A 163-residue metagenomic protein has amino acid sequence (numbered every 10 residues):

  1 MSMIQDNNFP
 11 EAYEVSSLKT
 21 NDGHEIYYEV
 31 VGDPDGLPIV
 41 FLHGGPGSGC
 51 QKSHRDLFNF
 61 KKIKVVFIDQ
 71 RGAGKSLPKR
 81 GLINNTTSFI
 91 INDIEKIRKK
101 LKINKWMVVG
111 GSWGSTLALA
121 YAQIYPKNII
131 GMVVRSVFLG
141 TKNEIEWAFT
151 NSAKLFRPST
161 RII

Functional and structural regions predicted by a protein language model:
I4-E25: N-terminal cap/lid segment of alpha/beta-hydrolase-fold proteins
K19-P78: Conserved HGGG/HGGXW glycine-rich cap/lid loop of the alpha/beta-hydrolase fold
E29, K96-K100, A120: Residue-level signal for well-ordered alpha-helical scaffold segments within enzymatic catalytic domains
K79-I90, N143-S152: Catalytic nucleophile-loop/oxyanion-hole region of alpha/beta-hydrolase and closely related hydrolase-like folds
S88-W106: Conserved acidic catalytic loop of the alpha/beta-hydrolase fold
N104-N143: Conserved hydrolase catalytic core segment
I129-I163: A catalytic-pocket lid/entrance helix-loop region that shapes and gates access to the active site across common
